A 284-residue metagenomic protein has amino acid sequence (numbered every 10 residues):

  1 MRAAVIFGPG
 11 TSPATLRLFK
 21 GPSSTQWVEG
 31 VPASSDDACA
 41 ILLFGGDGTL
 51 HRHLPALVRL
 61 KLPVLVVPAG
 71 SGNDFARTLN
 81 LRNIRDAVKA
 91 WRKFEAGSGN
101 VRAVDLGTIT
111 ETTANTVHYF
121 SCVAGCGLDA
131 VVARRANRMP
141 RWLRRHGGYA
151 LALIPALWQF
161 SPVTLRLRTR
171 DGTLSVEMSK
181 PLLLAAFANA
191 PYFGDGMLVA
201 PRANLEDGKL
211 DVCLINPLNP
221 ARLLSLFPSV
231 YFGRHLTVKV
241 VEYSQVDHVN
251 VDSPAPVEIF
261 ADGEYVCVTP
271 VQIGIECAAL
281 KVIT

Functional and structural regions predicted by a protein language model:
A3-F19, V58-P63, A69-L184: Catalytic core of DAGKc-family lipid kinases
W27-D37: Short acidic low-complexity segments
L43-D47: N-terminal glycine-rich "phosphate-gripper" loop used for MgATP/nucleotide binding and carboxylate activation
T49-R59: Short Gly/Thr/Asp-enriched flexible loops that form oxyanion-binding sites at enzyme active sites
G125, D129, L184-V199, Y265: Glycine-rich phosphate/pyrophosphate-binding beta-alpha loops
D129-V132, S175-V176, F193-G196, P220-L223: Short acidic/glycine-rich loop or secondary-structure boundary segments that cap or lie
T169-T173, N204-L205, L210, L214-T284: ATP/nucleoside-binding phosphotransfer catalytic cores, i.e., glycine-rich phosphate-binding loops
